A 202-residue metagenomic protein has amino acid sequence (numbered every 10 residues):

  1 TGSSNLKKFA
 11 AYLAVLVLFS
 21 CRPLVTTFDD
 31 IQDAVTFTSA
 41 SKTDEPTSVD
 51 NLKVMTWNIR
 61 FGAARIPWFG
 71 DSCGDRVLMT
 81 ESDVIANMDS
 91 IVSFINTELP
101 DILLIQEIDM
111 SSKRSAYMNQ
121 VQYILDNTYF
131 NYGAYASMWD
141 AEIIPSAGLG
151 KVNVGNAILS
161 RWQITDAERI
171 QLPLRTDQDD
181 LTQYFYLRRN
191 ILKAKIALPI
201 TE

Functional and structural regions predicted by a protein language model:
T1-D33: Bacterial Sec-dependent N-terminal signal peptides
S20-N153: N-terminal, active-site-proximal structural segment of metallo-dependent hydrolase catalytic domains
T43-E45, A157, L192-A194: Residue-level detector of beta-strand structural context in well-folded domains
Q120, G155, R188-L192: Internal, well-ordered alpha-helical segments in soluble enzyme and binding-protein domains
D126-Y129, K151-A167, I196-P199: Conserved beta strand-loop-helix elements of the APE1-like EEP
G148-A157, Q183-L187: Extracytoplasmic ligand-binding site segments that recognize negatively charged/polar headgroups
W162-T201: Active-site catalytic loop in hydrolytic enzyme cores
